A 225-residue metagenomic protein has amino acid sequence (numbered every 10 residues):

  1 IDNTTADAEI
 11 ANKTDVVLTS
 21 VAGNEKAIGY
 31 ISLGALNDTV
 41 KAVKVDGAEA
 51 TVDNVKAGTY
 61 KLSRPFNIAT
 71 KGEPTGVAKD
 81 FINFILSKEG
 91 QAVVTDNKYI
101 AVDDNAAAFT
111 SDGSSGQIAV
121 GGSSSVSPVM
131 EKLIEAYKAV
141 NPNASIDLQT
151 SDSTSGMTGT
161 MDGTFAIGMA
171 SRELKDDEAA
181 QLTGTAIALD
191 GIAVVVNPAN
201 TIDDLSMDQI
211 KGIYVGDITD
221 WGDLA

Functional and structural regions predicted by a protein language model:
I1-A225: Exported/periplasmic ABC-transporter solute-binding proteins
